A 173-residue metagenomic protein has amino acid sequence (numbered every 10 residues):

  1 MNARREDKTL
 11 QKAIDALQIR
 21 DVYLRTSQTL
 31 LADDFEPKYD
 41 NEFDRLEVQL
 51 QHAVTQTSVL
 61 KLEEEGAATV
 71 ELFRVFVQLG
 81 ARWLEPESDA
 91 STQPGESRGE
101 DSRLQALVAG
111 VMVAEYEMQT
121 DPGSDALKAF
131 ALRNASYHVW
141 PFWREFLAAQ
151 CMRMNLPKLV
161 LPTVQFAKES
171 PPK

Functional and structural regions predicted by a protein language model:
M1-N134, E145-K173: N-terminal intrinsically disordered, cationic/polar leader segments that include organellar targeting peptides
